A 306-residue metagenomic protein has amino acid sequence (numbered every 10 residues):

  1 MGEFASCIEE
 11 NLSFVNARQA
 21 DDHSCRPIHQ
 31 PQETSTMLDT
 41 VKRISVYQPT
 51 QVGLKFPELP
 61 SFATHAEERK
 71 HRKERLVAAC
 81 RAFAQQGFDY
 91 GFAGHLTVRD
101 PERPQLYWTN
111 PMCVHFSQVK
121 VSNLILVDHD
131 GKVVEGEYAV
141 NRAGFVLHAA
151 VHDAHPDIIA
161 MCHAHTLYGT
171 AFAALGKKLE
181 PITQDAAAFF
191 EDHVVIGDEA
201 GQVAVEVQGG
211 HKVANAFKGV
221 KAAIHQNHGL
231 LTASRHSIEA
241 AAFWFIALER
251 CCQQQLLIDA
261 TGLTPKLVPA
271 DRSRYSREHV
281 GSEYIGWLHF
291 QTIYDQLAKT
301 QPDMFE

Functional and structural regions predicted by a protein language model:
C7-E10, P27: Generic short N-terminal amphipathic or hydrophobic helices
S13, A20-D21, L175, I238: Alpha-helical transmembrane segments and their juxtamembrane interfaces
D22-T36: Short, Lys/Arg-enriched N-terminal segments with co-localized hydrophobic residues within the first ~10-30 amino acids
L38-E306: Glycine-rich flexible loops
